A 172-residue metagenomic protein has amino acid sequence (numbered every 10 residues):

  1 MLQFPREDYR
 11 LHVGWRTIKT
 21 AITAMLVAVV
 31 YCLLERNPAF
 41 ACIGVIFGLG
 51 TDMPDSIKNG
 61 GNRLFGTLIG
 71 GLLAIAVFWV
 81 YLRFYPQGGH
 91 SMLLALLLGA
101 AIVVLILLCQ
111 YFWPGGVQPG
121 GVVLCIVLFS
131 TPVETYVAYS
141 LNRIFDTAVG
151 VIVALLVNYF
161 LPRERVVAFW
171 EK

Functional and structural regions predicted by a protein language model:
M1-L124, F129-K172: Alpha-helical transmembrane segments and their membrane-interface boundaries that form or gate the permeation pathway
